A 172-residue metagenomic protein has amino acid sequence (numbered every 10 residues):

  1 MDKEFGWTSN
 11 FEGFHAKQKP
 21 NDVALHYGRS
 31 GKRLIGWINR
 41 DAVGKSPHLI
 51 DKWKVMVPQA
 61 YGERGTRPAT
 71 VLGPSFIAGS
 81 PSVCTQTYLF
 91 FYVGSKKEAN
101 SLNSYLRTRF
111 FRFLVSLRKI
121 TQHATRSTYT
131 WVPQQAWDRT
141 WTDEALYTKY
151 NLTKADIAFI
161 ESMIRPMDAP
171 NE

Functional and structural regions predicted by a protein language model:
M1-T87, F91-F159: C-terminal substrate-recognition regions of SAM-dependent nucleic acid methyltransferases
S162: Phosphate-coordinating loops and pocket residues in cytosolic domains that bind phosphorylated ligands
A169-E172: Non-globular, low-complexity intrinsically disordered regions
